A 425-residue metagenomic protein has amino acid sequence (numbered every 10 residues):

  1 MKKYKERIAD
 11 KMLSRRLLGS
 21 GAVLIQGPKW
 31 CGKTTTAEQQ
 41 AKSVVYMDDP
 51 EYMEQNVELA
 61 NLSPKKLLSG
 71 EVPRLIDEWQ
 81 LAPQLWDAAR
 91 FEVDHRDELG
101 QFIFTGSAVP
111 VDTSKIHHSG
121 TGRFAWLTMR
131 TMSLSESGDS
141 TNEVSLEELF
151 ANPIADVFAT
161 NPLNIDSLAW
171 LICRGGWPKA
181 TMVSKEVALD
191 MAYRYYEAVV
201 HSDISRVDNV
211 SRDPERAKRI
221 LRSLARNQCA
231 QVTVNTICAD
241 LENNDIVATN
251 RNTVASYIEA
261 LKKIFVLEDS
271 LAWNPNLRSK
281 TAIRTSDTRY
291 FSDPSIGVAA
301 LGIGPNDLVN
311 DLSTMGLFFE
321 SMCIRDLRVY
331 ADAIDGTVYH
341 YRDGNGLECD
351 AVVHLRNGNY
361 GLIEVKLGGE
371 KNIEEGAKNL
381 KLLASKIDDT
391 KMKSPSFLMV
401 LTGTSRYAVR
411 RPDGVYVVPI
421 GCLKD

Functional and structural regions predicted by a protein language model:
M1-S14: N-terminal pre-Walker A segment at the start of P-loop NTPase domains
I25: Hydrophobic anchor at the beta1->P-loop junction of P-loop NTPases
K33-T34: Conserved lysine of the Walker
V44-P73: Short glycine-rich substrate-engagement loop in P-loop NTPases that contacts/grips substrate
W86-P110, H118: Conserved catalytic/switch belt of AAA+ P-loop NTPases
S114-A230: Interdomain motor-coupling "hinge/lid" segment immediately C-terminal to the ATP-binding subdomain of NTP-driven enzymes
T181-N359: Accessory nucleic acid-recognition modules appended to NTPase machines
G403-D425: Domain-level recognition of nuclease-like catalytic cores that cleave nucleotide substrates
